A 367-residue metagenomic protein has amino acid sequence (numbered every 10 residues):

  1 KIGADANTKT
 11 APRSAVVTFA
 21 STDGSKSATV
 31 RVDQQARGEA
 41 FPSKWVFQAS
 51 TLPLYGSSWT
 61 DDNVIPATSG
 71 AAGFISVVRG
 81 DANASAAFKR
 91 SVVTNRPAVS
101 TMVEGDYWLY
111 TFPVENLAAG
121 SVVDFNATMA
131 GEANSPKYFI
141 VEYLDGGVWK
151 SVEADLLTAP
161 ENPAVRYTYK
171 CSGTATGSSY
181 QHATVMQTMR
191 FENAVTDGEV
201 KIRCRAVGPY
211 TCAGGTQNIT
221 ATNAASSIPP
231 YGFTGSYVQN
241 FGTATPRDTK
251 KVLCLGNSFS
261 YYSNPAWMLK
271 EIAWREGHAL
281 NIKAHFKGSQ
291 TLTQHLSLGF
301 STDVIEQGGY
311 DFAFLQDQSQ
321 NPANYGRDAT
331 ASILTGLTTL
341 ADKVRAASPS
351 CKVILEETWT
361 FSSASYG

Functional and structural regions predicted by a protein language model:
K1-G3: Surface-exposed binding patches on compact interaction domains or structured appendages
A11-D23: A short beta-strand micro-motif common to beta-rich folds, especially ectodomain repeats
G38-A71: Extracellular carbohydrate-recognition regions
S69-A119: Surface-exposed, low-complexity/disordered Ser/Thr/Gly/Pro/Asn-rich loops and linkers
G105, V114-N126, P136, D197: Extended extracellular/luminal ectodomain segments enriched in beta-structured repeat modules
W149, P160-A244: Terminal, low-complexity interaction segments
T245-A284, D303-I305: Serine-esterase "nucleophile elbow" of acetyl-processing enzymes
D303-G367: Alpha-helical cap/lid subdomain in secreted, periplasmic, or secretory-pathway luminal O-acyl-processing enzymes
